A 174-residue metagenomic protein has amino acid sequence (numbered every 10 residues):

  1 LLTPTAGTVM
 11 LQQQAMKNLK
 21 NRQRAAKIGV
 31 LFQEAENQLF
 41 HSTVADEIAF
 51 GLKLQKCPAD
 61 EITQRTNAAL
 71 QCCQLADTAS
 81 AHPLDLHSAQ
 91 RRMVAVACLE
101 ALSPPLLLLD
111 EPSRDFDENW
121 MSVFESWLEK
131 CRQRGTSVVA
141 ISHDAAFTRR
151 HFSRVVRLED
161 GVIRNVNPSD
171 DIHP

Functional and structural regions predicted by a protein language model:
P4-A15, R24: Conserved ABC transporter NBD signature motif
A15-G29, L54: ABC ATPase NBD coupling module
D60-T78: Conserved ABC ATPase "signature" region
H82-L86: Conserved ABC ATPase signature
V96: Hydrophobic anchor residue at the start of the ABC signature
L107-D110: Catalytic Walker B motif of ABC-type/P-loop ATPase nucleotide-binding domains
S142-H143: H-loop/switch region of ABC-family ATPase nucleotide-binding domains
